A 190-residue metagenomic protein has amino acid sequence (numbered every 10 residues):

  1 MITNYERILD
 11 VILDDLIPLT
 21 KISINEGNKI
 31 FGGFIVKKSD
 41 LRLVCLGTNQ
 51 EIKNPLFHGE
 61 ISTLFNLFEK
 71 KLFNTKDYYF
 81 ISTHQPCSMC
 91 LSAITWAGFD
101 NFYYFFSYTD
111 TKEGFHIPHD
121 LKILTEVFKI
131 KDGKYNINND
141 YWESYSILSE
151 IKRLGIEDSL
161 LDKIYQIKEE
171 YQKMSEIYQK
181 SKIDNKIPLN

Functional and structural regions predicted by a protein language model:
M1-E26, A97-N190: Zinc-dependent deaminase
F31-S39: Short beta-strand scaffold segments in enzyme catalytic cores
V44-I52: Short beta->alpha transition motifs characteristic of CBS
E51-L64: A short, polar/charged loop-to-alpha-helix boundary motif
N66, C90-A93, F106-S107: Cys/His-rich metal-chelating microdomains
F73-D77: Short helix-loop-beta connector
I81-D100: Local cysteine-cluster metal-coordination motifs and their immediate loop/turn environment, predominantly Fe-S cluster
